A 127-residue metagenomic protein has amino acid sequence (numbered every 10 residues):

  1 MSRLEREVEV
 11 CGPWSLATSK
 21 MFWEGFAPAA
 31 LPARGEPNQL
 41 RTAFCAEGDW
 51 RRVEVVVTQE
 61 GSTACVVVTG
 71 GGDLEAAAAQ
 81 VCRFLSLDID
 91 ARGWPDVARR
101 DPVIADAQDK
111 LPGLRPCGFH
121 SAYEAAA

Functional and structural regions predicted by a protein language model:
M1-A127: HhH-family (HhH-GPD) DNA N-glycosylase catalytic core used in base-excision repair
